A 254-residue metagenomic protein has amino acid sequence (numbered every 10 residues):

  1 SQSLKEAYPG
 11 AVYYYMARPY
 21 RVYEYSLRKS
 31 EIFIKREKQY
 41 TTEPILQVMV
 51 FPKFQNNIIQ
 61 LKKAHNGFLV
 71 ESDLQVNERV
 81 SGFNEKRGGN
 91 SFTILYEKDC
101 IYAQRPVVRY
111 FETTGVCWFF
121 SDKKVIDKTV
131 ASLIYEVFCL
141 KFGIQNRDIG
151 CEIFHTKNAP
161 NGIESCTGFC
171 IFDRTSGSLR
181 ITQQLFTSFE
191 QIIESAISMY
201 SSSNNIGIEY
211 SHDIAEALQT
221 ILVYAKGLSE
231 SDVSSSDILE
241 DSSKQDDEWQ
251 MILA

Functional and structural regions predicted by a protein language model:
S1-A7, A11-A17, Y23-A254: Extended, highly charged accessory segments
